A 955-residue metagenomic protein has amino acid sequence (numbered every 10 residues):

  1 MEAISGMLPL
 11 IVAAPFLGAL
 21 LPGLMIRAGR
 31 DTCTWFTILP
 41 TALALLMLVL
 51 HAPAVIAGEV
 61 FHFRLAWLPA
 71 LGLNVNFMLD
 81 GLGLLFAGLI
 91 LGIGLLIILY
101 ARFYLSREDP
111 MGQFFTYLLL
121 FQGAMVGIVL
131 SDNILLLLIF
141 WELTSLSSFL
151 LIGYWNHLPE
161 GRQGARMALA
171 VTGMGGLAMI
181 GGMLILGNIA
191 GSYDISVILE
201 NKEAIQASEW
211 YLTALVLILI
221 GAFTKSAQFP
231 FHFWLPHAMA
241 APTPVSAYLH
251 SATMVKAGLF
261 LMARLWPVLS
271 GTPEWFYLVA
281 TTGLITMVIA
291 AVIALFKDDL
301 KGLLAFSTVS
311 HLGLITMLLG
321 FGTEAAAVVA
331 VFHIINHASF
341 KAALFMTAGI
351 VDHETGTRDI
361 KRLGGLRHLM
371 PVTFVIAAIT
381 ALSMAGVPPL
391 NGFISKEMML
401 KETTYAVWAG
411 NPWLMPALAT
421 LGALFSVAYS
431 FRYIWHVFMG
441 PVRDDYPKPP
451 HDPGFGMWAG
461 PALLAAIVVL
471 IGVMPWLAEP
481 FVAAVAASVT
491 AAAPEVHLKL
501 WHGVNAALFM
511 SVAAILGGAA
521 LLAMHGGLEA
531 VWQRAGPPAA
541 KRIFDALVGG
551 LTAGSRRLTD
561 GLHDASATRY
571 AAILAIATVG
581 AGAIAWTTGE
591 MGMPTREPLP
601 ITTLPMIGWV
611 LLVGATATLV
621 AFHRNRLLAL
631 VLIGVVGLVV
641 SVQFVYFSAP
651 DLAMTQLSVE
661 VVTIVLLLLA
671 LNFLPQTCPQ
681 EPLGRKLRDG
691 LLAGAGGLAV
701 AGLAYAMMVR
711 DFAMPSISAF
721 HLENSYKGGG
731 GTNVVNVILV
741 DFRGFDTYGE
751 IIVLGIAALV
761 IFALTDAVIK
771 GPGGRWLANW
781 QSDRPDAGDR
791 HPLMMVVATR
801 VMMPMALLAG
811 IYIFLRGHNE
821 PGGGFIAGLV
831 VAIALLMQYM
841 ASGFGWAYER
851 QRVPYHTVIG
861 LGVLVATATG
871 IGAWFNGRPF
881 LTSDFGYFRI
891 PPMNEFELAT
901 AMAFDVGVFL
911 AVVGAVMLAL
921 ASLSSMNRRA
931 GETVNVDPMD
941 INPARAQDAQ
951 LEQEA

Functional and structural regions predicted by a protein language model:
M1-M7, L20-T116, I185-S208, F233 (+8 more regions): Transmembrane helix-loop-helix hairpins at membrane boundaries of multipass inner-membrane proteins
E2-I4, A66-L85, N201-L215, E402-P416 (+4 more regions): Short aromatic-rich membrane-water interface segments that cap or initiate transmembrane helices in multi-pass membrane
E59-M125, F260, A280, A571-A572 (+5 more regions): Hydrophobic alpha-helical transmembrane segments in multi-pass integral membrane proteins
F61-L71, D194-E203, S395-A406, L477-L500 (+2 more regions): Membrane-interfacial helical/loop segments at transmembrane boundaries in membrane proteins
G88-L89, L136-W141, T172-G173, L212-G221 (+9 more regions): Alpha-helical transmembrane segments
L96-L137, L146-D452, V473, I584 (+3 more regions): Hydrophobic transmembrane alpha-helices and their helix-loop junctions in integral membrane proteins
R367-T373, S426, S430-G518, G527-L558 (+5 more regions): Cytoplasmic/organellar membrane-interface segments at the starts of transmembrane helices in multi-pass inner-membrane
T603-W609, T618, F673-L807, I811-H818 (+1 more regions): Flexible extramembrane loops and terminal tails that flank transmembrane helices in small membrane-associated subunits
